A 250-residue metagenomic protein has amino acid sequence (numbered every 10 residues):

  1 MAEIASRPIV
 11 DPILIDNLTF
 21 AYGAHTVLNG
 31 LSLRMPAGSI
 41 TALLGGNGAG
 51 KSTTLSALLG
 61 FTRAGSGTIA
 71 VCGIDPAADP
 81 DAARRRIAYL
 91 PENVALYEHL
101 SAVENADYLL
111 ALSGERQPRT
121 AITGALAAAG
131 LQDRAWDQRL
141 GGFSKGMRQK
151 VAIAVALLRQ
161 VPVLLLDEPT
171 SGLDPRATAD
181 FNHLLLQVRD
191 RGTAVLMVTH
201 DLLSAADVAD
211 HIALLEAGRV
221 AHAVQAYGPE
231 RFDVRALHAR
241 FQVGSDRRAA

Functional and structural regions predicted by a protein language model:
L44-G46: The feature captures the beta-strand-to-loop junction immediately N-terminal to the Walker
G67-D75, A83: Conserved ABC transporter NBD signature motif
I153: Hydrophobic anchor residue at the start of the ABC signature
L164-D167: Catalytic Walker B motif of ABC-type/P-loop ATPase nucleotide-binding domains
P175-A177: Helix N-cap at the start of a conserved alpha-helix in ABC-type nucleotide-binding domains
T199-H200: H-loop/switch region of ABC-family ATPase nucleotide-binding domains
R219-Q242: Conserved beta-strand-loop-alpha-helix hinge in the C-terminal portion of ABC ATPase nucleotide-binding domains
